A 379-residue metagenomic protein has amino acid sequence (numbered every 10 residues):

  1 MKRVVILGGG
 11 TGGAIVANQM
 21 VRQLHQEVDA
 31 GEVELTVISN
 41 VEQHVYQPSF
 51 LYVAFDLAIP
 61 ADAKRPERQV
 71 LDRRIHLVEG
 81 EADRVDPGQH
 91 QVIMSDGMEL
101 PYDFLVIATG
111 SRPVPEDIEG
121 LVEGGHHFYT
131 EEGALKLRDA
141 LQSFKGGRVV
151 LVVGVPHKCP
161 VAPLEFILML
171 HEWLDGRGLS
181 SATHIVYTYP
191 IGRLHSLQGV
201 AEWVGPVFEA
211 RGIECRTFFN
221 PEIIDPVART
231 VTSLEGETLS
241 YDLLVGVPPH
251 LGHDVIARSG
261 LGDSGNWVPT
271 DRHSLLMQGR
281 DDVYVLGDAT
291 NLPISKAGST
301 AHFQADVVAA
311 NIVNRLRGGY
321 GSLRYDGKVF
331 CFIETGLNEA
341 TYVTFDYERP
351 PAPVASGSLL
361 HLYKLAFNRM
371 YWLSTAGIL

Functional and structural regions predicted by a protein language model:
M1-H76, P156-Q198: Beta1-alpha1 glycine-rich phosphate/pyrophosphate-binding loop at the start of Rossmann-like nucleotide-binding domains
R3, I75-E165, E172-G176, V245: FAD-binding core/adjacent interface of flavoenzyme oxidoreductases
G9, D96, T109-G110, E235 (+2 more regions): Glycine-rich, N-terminal phosphate-binding loop of Rossmann-like dinucleotide-binding domains
A17, E172, A301-G327: Internal hydrophobic alpha-helix adjacent to the cofactor/substrate pocket in enzyme cavities
E32-T36, I75-V92, L100, L174-T270: A Rossmann-like FAD-binding core segment of flavoenzymes
L121-K145, T238-D306, A310, N314: FAD-site-proximal beta/loop scaffold in flavoenzymes
L194, V227, R324-T341: Flavin (FAD/FMN) cofactor-binding core of flavoprotein oxidoreductases
E339-L379: C-terminal auxiliary extensions adjacent to catalytic cores
